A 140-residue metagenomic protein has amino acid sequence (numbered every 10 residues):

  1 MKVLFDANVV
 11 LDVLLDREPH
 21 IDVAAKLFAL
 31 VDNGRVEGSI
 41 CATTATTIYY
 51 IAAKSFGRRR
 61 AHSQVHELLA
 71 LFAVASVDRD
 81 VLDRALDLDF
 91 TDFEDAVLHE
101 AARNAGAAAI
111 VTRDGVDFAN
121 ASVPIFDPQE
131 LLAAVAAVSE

Functional and structural regions predicted by a protein language model:
M1-I40, A53-S63, N120, Q129-E140: Short, well-structured N-terminal submotif of metal-dependent ribonuclease cores
V9, T44, V81, V97-L98 (+2 more regions): Alpha-helix capping/helix-boundary segments
V65-L68, V81: A short, structured active-site edge motif that brings together acidic residues
F72-G115: Active-site neighborhoods of divalent-metal-dependent phosphate/nucleic-acid chemistry enzymes
A75-S76, I125-Q129: Short acidic-hydrophobic, aromatic-tinged amphipathic segments that line or gate anion-handling sites
G115-V123: Short loop/helix-cap segments at secondary-structure boundaries that form the rim of catalytic
